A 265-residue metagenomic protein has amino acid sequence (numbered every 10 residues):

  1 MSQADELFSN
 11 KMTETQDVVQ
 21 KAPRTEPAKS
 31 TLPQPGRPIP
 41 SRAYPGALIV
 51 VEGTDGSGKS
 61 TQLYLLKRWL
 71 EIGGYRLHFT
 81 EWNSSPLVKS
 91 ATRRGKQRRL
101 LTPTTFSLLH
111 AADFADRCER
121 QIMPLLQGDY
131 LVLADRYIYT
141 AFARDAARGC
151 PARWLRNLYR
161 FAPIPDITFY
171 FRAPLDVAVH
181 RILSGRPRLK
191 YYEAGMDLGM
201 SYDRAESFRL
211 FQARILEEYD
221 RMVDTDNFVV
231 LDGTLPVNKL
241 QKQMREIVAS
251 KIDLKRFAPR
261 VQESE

Functional and structural regions predicted by a protein language model:
S2-I39, K67, L183-E265: NTP-dependent small-molecule kinase module
S41-R68: Walker A (P-loop) phosphate-binding motif
L48-V51, L131, T168: Hydrophobic "anchor" residues on beta-strands that sit immediately upstream of conserved functional sites
E71-P163: ATP-dependent small-molecule kinase phosphotransfer cores that center on conserved nucleotide phosphate-binding segments
T80, F171, L231: Hydrophobic residues at beta-strand termini and immediately following loops that shape nucleotide-binding pockets
S84-P86, I138-Y139, A173-V179, P236-V237: Conserved nucleotide-binding/hydrolysis micro-motifs of P-loop NTPases
A141-R214: A glycine- and Lys/Arg-enriched "phosphate-lid" helix/loop adjacent to the NTP-binding pocket of small-molecule kinases
